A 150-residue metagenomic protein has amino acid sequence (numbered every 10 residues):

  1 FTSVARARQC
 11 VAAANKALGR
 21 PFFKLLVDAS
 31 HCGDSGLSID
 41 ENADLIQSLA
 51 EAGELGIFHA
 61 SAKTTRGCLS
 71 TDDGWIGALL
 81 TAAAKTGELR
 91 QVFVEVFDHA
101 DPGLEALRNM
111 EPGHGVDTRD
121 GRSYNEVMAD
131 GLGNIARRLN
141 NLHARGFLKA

Functional and structural regions predicted by a protein language model:
F1: Active-site cleft segment of glycoside hydrolase catalytic domains centered on the general acid/base Glu
V4-A150: Histidine-acidic metal/acid-base catalytic patches
